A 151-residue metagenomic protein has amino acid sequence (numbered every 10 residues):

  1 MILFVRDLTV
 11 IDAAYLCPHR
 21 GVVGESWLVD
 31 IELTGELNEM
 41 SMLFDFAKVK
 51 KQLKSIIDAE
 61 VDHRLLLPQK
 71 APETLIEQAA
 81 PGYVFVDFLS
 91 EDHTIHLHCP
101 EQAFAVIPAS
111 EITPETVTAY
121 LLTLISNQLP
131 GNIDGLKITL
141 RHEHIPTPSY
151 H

Functional and structural regions predicted by a protein language model:
M1-H151: Charge-rich, low-complexity N-terminal segments
